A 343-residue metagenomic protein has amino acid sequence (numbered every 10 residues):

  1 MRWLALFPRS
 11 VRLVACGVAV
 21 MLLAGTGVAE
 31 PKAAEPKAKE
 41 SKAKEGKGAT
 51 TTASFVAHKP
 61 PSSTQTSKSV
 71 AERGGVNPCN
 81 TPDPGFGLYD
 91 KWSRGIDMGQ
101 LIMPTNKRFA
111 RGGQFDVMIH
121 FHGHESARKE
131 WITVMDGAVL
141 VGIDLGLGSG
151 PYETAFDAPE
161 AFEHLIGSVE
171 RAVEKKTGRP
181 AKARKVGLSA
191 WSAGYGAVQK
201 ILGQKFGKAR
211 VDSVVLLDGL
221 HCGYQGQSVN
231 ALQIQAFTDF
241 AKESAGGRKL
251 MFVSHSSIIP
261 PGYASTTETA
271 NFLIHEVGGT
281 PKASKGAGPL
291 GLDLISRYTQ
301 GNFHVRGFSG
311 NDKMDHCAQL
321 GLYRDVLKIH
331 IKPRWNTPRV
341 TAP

Functional and structural regions predicted by a protein language model:
M1-A15: Bacterial N-terminal signal peptides that target proteins for export
V14-A24: Bacterial N-terminal signal peptides
A29-F115, L290-G291, P338-P343: A domain-start/cap signature at the N-terminus of enzymes
G112-K175, G291: Active-site machinery of serine-nucleophile hydrolases
R179-S192: Alpha/beta-hydrolase fold nucleophile elbow
S189-I201: Glycine-rich nucleophile elbow surrounding the catalytic serine of serine-hydrolase chemistry
I201-V211: Conserved hydrolase catalytic core segment
D212-M314: The feature captures the conserved acid-bearing segment of alpha/beta-hydrolase catalytic domains
